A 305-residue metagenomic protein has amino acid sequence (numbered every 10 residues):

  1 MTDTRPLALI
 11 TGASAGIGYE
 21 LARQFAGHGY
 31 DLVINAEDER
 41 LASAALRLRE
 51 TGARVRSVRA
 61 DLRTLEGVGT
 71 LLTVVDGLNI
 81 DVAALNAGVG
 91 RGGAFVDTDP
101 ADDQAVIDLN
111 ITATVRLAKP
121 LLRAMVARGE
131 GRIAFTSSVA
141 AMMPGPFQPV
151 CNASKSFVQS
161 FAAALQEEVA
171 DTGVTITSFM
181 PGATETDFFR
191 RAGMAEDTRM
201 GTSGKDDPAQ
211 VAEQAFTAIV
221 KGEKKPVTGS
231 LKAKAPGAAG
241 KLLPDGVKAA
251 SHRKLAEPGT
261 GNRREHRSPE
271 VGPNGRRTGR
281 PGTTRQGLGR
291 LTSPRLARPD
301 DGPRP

Functional and structural regions predicted by a protein language model:
S14-A15: Conserved glycine-rich cofactor-binding loop
H28-S43: Conserved glycine-rich Rossmann-like NAD(P)H-binding loop of the short-chain dehydrogenase/reductase
L48-E66: Rossmann-fold cofactor-recognition segment
A94-V96, D102-I107: Substrate-binding pocket helix/loop in short-chain dehydrogenase/reductase
A118, S154: Active-site helix of classical SDR
S138: Residue(s) in the substrate-gating loop at a strand-loop-helix junction that position the organic substrate next
E168-K234, K241: SDR active-site lid
